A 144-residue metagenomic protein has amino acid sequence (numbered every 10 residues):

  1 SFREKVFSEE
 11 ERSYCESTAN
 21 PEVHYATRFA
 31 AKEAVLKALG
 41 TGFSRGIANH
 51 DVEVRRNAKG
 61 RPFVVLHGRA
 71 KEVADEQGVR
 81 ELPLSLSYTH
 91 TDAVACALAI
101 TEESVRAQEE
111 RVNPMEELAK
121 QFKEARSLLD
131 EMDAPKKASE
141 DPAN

Functional and structural regions predicted by a protein language model:
S1-N144: Core catalytic alpha/beta fold that binds nucleotide/phospho-ligands
